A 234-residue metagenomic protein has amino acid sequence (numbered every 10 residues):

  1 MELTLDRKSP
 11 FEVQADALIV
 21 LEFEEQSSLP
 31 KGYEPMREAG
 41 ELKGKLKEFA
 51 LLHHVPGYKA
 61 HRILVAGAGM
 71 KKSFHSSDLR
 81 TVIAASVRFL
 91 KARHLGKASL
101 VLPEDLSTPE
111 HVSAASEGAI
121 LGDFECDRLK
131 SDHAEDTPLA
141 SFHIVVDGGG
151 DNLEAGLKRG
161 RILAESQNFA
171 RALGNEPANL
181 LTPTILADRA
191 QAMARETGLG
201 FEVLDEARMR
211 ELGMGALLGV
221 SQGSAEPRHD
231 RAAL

Functional and structural regions predicted by a protein language model:
M1-L234: Short amphipathic alpha-helical segment within the helicase RecA-like ATPase core that mediates nucleic-acid
